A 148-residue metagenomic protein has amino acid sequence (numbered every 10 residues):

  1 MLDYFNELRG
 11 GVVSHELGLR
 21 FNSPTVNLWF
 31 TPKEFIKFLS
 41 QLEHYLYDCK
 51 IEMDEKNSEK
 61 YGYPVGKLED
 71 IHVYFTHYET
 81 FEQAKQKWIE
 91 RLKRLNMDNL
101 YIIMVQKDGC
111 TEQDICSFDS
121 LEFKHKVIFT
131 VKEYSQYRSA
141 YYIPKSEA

Functional and structural regions predicted by a protein language model:
Y4-V105, C110-T111, Q136-E147: Positively charged, amphipathic N-terminal segments that serve as targeting/anchoring signals
L95, C116-F123: Short, conserved loop/helix-junction motifs that constitute active-site signature segments in enzyme catalytic cores
K124-V131: Short, hydrophobic beta-strand segments that form beta-sheet elements in well-ordered domains
